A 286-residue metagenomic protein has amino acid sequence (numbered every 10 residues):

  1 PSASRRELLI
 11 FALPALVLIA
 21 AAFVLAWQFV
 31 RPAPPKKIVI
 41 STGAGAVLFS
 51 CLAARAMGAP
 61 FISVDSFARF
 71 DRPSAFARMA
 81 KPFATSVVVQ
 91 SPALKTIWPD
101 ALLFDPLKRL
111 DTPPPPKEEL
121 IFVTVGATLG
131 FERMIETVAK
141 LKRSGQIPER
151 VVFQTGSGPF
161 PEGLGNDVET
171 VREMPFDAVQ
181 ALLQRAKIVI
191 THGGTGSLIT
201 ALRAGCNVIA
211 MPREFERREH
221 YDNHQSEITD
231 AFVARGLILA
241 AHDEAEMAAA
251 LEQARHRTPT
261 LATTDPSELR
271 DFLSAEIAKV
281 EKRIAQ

Functional and structural regions predicted by a protein language model:
L8-K37: An amphipathic, basic-hydrophobic alpha-helix
I38-L48, V179-Y221: A donor-sugar binding/catalytic signature common to diverse glycosyltransferases and related nucleotide-sugar
I40-S41, L52-F67, I209: Active-site proximal beta-strand in glycosyltransferases
M57-D111, T229-A234: Active-site-proximal region of nucleotide-activated glycan assembly enzymes, centered on histidine/acidic-rich loops
L102-F104, T170-E173, I238-E246: Short acidic-hydrophobic, aromatic-tinged amphipathic segments that line or gate anion-handling sites
D111-I188, S226: Donor-nucleotide binding loops and adjacent catalytic segments primarily of GT-B fold Leloir glycosyltransferases
D177-V179, S197, E246, A250: Short acidic active-site motifs
A249, Q253-Q286: C-terminal amphipathic helix plus adjacent low-complexity, charged tail appended to glycosyltransferase catalytic
